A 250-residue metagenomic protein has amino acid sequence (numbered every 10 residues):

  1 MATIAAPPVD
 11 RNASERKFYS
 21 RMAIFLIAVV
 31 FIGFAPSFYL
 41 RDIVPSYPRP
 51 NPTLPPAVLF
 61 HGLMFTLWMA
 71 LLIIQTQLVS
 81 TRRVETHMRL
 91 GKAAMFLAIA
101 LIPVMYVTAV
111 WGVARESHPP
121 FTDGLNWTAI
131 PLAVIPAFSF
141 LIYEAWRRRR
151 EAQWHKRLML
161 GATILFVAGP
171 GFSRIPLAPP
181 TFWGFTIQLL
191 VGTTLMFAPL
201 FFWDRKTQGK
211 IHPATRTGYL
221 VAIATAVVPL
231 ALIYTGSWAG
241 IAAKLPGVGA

Functional and structural regions predicted by a protein language model:
D10-F25: N-terminal membrane topogenic signal
L26-I43, P229-Y234: Alpha-helical transmembrane segments of multi-pass membrane proteins
R49-L63, P120-L132, V248-A250: Short aromatic-rich membrane-water interface segments that cap or initiate transmembrane helices in multi-pass membrane
M64-T76: Central hydrophobic cores of alpha-helical transmembrane segments in multi-pass inner-membrane proteins across all
L78-A109: Hydrophobic/aromatic-rich structural module bridging two neighboring secondary-structure elements via a short loop
D204-T225: Interfacial loop-to-transmembrane junctions
L230-A250: Juxtamembrane boundary at the C-terminal end of a transmembrane helix
